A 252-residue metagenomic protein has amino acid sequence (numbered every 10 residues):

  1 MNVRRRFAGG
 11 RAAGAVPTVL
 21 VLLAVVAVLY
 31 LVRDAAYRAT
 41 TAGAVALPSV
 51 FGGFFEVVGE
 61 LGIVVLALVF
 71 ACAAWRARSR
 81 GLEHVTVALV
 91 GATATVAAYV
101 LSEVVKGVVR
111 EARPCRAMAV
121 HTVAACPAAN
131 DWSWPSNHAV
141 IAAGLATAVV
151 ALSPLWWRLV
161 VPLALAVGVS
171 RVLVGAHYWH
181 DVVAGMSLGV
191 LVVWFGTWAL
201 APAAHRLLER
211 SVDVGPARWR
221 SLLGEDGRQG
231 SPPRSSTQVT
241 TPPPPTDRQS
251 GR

Functional and structural regions predicted by a protein language model:
M1-F70, S102-A128, S211-R234, R248-R252: N-terminal transmembrane-helix/juxtamembrane module of multi-pass inner/ER membrane proteins
N2-R5, A71-L82, V149-P154, F195-A201: Structural signal for the C-terminal ends of transmembrane alpha-helices and the immediately following loop
A24-L31, V96-L101, A164-A176: Aromatic-anchored segments of alpha-helical transmembrane domains
A36-Y37, A71, A97, L101 (+5 more regions): Alpha-helical membrane-inserting segments
V50, G81-T86, S153-L159: Membrane-helix interface segments
F70-L101: Interfacial segments of alpha-helical transmembrane regions
A92-P114, L173-W194: Hydrophobic alpha-helical transmembrane segments of integral membrane proteins
T122-T237, P243: Membrane-embedded catalytic cores of phosphoryl/pyrophosphoryl-handling enzymes
